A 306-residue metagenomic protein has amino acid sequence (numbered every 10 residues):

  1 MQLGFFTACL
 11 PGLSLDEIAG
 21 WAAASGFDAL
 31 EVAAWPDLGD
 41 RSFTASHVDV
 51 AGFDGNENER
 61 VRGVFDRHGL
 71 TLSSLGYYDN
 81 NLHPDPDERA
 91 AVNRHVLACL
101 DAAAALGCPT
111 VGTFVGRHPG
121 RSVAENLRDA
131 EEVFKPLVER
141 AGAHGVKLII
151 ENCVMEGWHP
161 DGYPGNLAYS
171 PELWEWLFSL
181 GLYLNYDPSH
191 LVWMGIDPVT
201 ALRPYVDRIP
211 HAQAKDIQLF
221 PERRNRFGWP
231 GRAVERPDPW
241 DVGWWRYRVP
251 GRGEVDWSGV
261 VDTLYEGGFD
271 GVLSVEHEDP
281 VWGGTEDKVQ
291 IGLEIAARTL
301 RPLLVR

Functional and structural regions predicted by a protein language model:
M1-P109, A124-E125, E131-K135, G142 (+4 more regions): N-terminal pre-domain/capping segments
Q2, E125, E132-E254, L304-V305: Acidic/histidine-rich catalytic cores of soluble enzymes
F6-L10, A33-D37, Y77-N80, G116-H118 (+4 more regions): Active-site beta-loop-alpha junctions enriched in small/polar residues
E31, S74-G76, G112, I149 (+3 more regions): Conserved beta-strand positions in the central sheet of alpha/beta enzyme cores
N56-V61, E172, P198, D256-V260: Alpha-helical scaffolding within the catalytic cores of extracellular/periplasmic polymer-degrading hydrolases
A103-V123, I149-H159: Active-site groove signature of glycoside hydrolases
R252-E266: A short, acidic, amphipathic alpha-helical segment used as a generic capping/interface helix at domain edges
G267-E278: Conserved active-site loop/cleft motifs that coordinate metal ions or position small ligands
